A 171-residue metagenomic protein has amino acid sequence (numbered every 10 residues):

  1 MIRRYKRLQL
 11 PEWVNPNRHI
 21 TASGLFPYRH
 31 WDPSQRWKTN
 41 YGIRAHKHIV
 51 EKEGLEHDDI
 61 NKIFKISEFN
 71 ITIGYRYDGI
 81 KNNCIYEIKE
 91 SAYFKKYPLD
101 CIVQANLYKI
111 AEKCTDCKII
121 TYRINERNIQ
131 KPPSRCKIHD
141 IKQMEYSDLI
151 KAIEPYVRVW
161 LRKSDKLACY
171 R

Functional and structural regions predicted by a protein language model:
M1-C84, A92, P98: Metal-dependent nuclease catalytic cores that hydrolyze phosphodiester bonds in DNA/RNA, characterized by
M1-R4, K142-R171: Non-catalytic C-terminal interaction segments of nucleic acid-processing enzymes
L8, T21-F26, D59, V103 (+4 more regions): Alpha-helical structural elements
L10, W31-P33, K113, R127 (+1 more regions): Short linear sequence elements within intrinsically disordered, low-complexity coil regions
I49-G54, K109-E112, W160, S164: Hydrophobic, Leu/Ile/Phe/Ala-enriched alpha-helical segments that form helix-helix packing faces
F64-Y156: Mg2+/Mn2+-dependent nuclease catalytic core
